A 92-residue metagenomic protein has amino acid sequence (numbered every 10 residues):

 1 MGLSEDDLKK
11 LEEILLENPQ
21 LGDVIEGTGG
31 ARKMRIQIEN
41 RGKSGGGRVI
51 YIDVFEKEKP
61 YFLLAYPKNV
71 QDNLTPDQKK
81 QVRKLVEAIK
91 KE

Functional and structural regions predicted by a protein language model:
M1-D7: Arg/Lys-rich, positively charged N-terminal/basic patches that mediate binding to nucleic acids
E13-K43: A short, surface-exposed loop/turn module that caps and links secondary-structure elements
S44-V49: Short, surface-exposed coil-to-beta transition loops
D53-E92: Enriched for short, Lys/Arg-rich terminal
